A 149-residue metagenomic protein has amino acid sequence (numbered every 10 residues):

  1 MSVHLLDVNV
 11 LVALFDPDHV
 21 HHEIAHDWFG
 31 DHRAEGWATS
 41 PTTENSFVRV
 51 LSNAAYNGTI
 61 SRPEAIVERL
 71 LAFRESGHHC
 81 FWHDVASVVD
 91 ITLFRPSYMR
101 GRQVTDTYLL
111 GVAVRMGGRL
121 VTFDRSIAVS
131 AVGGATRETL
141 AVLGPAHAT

Functional and structural regions predicted by a protein language model:
M1-T39, L51-E68, V132-A135, A146-T149: Short, well-structured N-terminal submotif of metal-dependent ribonuclease cores
V3, A86-M99, L110-T149: Acidic, PIN/NYN-like endoribonuclease modules and their adjacent C-terminal/linker elements
N9, N45-S46, T107-Y108, S126: Active-site phosphate/pyrophosphate-handling residues
P17, P41-S46, V67-Y98: Acidic catalytic patch
A25, T105-D106: Amphipathic coiled-coil/heptad-repeat helices and related helical stalk/stem segments that mediate oligomerization
G36, H78-C80, E138-A141: Conserved beta-strand segments of alpha/beta enzyme cores
S40, T105, F123: Replace "coordinates the UDP/GDP/TDP-sugar" with "coordinates nucleotide-activated sugar donors
